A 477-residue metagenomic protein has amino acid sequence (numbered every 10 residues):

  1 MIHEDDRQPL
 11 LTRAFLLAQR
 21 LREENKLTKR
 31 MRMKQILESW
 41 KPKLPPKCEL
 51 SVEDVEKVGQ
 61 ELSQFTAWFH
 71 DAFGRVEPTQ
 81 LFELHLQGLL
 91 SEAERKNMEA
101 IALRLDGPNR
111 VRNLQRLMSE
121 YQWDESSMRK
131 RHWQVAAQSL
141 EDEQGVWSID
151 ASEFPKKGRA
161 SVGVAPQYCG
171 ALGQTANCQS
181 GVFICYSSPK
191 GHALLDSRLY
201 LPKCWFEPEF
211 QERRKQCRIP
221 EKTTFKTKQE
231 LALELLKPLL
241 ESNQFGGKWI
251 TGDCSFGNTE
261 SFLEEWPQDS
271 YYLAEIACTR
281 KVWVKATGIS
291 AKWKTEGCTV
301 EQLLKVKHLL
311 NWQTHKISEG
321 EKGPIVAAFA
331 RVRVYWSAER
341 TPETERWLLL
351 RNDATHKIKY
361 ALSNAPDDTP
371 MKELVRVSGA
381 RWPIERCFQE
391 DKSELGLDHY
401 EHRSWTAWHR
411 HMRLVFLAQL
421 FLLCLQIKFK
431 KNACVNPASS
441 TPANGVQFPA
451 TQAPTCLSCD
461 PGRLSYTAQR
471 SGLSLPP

Functional and structural regions predicted by a protein language model:
L11, F15-E77, L201, P208 (+6 more regions): A short, flexible helix-boundary coil/loop motif
K34-T251, S255-T299, F329-V334, E345 (+1 more regions): Conserved, well-structured functional cores that handle cations and Mg-NTP chemistry
L62, T79-L86, M98, I358 (+3 more regions): Short runs of predominantly hydrophobic/aromatic residues within well-ordered alpha helices that form helix-helix
H85, H356-R381: Extended, non-catalytic structural segments that build the interaction scaffolds of large macromolecular assemblies
E94, R110, D353-I358, A365-P370 (+1 more regions): Short acidic (Asp/Glu) and glycine-rich catalytic loops that position anionic groups and cofactors
I149-E153, F256, T369-H402: Short amphipathic alpha-helical "interface-anchor" segments enriched in bulky aromatics
